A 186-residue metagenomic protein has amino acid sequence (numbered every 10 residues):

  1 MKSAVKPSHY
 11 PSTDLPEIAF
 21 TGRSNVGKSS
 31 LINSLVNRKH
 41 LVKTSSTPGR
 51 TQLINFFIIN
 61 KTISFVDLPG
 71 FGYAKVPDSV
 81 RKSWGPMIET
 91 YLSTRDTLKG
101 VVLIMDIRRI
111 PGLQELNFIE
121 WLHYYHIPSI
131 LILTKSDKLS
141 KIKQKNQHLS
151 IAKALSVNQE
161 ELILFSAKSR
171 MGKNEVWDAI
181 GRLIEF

Functional and structural regions predicted by a protein language model:
M1-K75, E185-F186: Conserved G1/Walker A P-loop phosphate-binding module
M1-P7, K138-F186: Canonical P-loop GTPase G-domain recognition
V5, R50, I63, G70-G72 (+3 more regions): Conserved nucleotide-binding/hydrolysis micro-motifs of P-loop NTPases
Y10-T13, T47-N55, P69-K99, I107-W121: Switch II of P-loop NTPase G domains
D14-L15, L35, D78-R81, L116-E120 (+2 more regions): Short, glycine/charged-enriched secondary-structure capping and boundary segments
E17-A19, I104, L164: Short aromatic/hydrophobic contact patches that present stacked aromatics for nucleic-acid/ligand binding
F20-G27, I32, T62, G100 (+5 more regions): Structured catalytic cores of enzymes that bind and process phosphorylated ligands/cofactors
P86-E160: Conserved C-terminal guanine-recognition region of P-loop GTPase G domains, centered on the G4
